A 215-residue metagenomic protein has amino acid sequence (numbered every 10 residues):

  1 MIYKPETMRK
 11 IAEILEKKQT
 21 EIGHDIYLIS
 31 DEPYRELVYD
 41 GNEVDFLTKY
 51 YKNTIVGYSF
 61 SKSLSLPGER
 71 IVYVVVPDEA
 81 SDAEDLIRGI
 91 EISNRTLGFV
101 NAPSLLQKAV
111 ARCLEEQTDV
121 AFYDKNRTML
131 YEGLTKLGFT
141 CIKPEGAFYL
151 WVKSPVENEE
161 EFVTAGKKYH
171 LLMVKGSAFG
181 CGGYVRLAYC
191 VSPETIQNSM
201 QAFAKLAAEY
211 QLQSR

Functional and structural regions predicted by a protein language model:
M1-R215: PLP-dependent class I/II
